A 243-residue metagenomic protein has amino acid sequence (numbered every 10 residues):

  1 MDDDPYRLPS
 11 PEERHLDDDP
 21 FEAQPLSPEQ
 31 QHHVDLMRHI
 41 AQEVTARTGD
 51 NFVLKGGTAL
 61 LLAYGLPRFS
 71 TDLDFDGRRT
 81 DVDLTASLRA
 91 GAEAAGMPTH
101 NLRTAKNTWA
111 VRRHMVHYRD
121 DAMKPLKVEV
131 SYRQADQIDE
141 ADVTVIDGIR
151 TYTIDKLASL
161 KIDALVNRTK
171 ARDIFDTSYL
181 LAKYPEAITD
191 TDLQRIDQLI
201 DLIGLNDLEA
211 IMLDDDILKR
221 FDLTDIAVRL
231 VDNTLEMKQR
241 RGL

Functional and structural regions predicted by a protein language model:
M1-F52, A63-L66, S70, G77-L243: Structured mid-to-C-terminal alpha-helical surface segments
L54-A59: Glycine-rich beta-strand-to-loop/alpha-helix junction loops that act as flexible
